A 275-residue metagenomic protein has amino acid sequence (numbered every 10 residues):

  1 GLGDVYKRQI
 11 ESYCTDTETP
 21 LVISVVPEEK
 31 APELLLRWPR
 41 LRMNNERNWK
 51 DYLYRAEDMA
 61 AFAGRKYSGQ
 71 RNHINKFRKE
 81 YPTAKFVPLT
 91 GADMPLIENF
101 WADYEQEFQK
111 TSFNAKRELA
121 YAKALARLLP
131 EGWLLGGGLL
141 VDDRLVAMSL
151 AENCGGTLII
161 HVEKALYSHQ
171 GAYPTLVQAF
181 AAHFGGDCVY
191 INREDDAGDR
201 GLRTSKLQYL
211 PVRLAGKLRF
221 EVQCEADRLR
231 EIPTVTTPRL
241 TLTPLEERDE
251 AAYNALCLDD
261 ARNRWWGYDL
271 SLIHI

Functional and structural regions predicted by a protein language model:
G1-Y6, I275: Short, small-residue-biased leader/transition segments that mark boundaries at the very start of proteins
T17-V26, G186-E194: Conserved GNAT acetyl-CoA-binding A-motif
P20-R37, N48-K50: Short, glycine/charge-rich beta-strand/loop segments that flank catalytic centers and engage negatively charged groups
P39-K110: Acyltransferase donor/substrate-recognition loop-hinge adjacent to the catalytic core
N44-Y52, V212-R228: Conserved catalytic-core motifs of GNAT/GCN5-like acyltransferases
K85-L166: A conserved beta-strand-loop-helix scaffold within acyl/acetyltransferase catalytic domains
G91-E105, E225-I273: GNAT-family acyltransferases
W133-E221: Aromatic (often tryptophan-rich) hydrophobic motifs at membrane interfaces
